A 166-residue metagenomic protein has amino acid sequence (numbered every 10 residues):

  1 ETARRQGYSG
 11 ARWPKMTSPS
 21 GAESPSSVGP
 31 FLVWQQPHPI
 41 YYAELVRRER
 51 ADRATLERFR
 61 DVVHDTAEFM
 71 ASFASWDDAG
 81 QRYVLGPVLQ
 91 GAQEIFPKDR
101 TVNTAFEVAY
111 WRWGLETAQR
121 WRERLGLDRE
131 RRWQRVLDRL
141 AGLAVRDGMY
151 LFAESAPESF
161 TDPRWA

Functional and structural regions predicted by a protein language model:
E1, L32-Y41, L45-E49, E57 (+2 more regions): Active-site core of glycosidic bond-cleaving carbohydrate-active enzymes
E1-Y41, R47-R58, V62, T66 (+1 more regions): Helix-terminus loop motifs that line ligand-binding clefts
A3-V28, Q81-F106, M149-W165: Carbohydrate-binding/catalytic loop surfaces
D65, F69-R124: Acidic/histidine-rich catalytic neighborhood
